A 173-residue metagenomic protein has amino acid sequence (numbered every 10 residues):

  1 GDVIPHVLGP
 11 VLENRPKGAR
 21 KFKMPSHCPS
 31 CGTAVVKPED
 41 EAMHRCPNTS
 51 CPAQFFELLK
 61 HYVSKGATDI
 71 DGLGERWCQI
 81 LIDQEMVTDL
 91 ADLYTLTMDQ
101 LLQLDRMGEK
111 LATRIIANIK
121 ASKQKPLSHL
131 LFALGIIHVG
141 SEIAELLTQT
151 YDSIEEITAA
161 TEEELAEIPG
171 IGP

Functional and structural regions predicted by a protein language model:
D2, H6-P173: Accessory alpha-helical DNA-binding modules that contact the DNA backbone or grooves
